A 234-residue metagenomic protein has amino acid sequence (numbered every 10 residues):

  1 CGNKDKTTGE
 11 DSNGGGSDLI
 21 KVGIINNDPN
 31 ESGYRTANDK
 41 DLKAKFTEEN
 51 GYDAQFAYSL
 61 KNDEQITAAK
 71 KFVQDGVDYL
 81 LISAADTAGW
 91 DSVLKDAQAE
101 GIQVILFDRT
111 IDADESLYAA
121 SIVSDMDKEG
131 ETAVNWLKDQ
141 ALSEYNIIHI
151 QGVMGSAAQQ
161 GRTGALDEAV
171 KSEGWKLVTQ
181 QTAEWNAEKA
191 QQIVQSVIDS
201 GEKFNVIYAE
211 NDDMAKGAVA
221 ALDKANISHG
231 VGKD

Functional and structural regions predicted by a protein language model:
C1-D234: A residue-level marker of the well-folded mature domains of exported/periplasmic proteins
